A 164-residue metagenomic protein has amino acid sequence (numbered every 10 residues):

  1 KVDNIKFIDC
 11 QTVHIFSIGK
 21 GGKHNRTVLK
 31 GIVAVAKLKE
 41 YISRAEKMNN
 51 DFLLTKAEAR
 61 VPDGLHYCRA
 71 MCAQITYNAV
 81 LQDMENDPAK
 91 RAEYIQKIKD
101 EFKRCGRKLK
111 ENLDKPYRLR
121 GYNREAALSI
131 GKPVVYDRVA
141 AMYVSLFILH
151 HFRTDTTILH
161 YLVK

Functional and structural regions predicted by a protein language model:
K1-Q11, T157: Short, charged phosphate-coordinating catalytic segments
V2, V35, M142-L146: Hydrophobic core segments within long, regular secondary-structure runs in both alpha- and beta-rich folds
G19-E40, N50-C72: C-terminal catalytic core of Y-nucleophile DNA break-rejoin enzymes
K37-I42, L159-K164: C-terminal/domain-terminus segments
K47-K56, N86-R91: Short acidic alpha-helical/loop segments enriched in Asp/Glu that coordinate divalent cations
L65-L81, S145-L146, T157: Short, basic/aromatic-rich helical patch in the C-terminal catalytic core of site-specific tyrosine
D83-H160: Short, polar N-cap/turn motifs at the start of nucleic acid-interacting alpha helices
